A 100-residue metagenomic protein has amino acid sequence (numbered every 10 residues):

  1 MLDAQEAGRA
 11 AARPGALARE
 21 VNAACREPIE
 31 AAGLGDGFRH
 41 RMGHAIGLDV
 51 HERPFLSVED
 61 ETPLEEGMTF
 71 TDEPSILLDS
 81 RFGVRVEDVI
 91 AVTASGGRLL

Functional and structural regions predicted by a protein language model:
M1-L100: Active-site neighborhoods and metal-handling regions in enzymes and metal-associated proteins
